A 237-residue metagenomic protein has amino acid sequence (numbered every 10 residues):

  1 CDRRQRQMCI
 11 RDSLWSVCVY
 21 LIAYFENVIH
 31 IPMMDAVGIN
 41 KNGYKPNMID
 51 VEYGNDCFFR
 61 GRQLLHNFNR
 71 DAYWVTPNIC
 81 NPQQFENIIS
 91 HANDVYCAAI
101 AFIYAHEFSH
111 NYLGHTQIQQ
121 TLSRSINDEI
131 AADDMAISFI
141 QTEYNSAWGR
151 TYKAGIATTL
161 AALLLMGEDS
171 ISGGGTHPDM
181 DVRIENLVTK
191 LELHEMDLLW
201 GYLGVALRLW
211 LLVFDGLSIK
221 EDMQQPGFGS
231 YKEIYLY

Functional and structural regions predicted by a protein language model:
C1-I10: Single conserved hydrophobic/aromatic residue that forms the stacking wall/gate of nucleotide- or nucleobase-binding
S13-S90: Mixed-charge, low-complexity intrinsically disordered segments
Q84-F102, S123: Short pre-active-site segment immediately N-terminal to the catalytic Zn-binding motif
F102-H115: Active-site recognition of the HExxH zinc-binding catalytic motif
G114-L122: Substrate-binding clefts and substrate-entry loops adjacent to catalytic sites of polymer-processing enzymes acting on
S125-E143: An active-site-proximal "capping" alpha-helix that borders the catalytic cofactor pocket
Q141-Y237: Long, well-structured alpha-helical subdomains associated with metal-dependent extracellular/ecto-lumenal hydrolases
